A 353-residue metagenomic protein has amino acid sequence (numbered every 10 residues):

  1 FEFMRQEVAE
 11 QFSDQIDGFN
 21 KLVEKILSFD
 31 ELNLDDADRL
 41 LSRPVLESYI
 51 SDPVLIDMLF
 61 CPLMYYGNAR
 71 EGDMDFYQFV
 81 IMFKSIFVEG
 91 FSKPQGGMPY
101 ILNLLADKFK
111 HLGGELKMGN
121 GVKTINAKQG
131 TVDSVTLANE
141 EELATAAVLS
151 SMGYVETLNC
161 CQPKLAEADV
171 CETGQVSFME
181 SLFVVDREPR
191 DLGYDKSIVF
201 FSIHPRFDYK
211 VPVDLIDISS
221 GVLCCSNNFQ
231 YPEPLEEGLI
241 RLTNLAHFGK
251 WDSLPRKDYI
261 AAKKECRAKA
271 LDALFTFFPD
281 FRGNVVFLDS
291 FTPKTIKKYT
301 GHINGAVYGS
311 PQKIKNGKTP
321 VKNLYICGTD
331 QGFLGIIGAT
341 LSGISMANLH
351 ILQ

Functional and structural regions predicted by a protein language model:
F1-D75: Rossmann-like flavin
I56-Y66, V222, F278-F333: A glycine-rich dinucleotide-binding beta-alpha-beta segment and adjacent secondary-structure elements that constitute
P62-V88, T319-K322: Active-site-adjacent "gating/activation" loops or surface patches in catalytic cores
F79-D133: Helical element adjacent to the flavin cofactor pocket in flavoenzyme catalytic cores
K123-P234: Mid-domain catalytic core of redox enzymes that form a hydrophobic substrate pocket/lid adjacent to a catalytic redox
L149, L242, L274, G328 (+1 more regions): Hydrophobic, well-ordered secondary-structure elements that form the walls of internal hydrophobic environments
R187-F291: C-terminal segments that line or cap access tunnels to active or ligand-binding sites in enzymes and enzyme-associated
C327-I351: A conserved FAD-binding loop/helix module that cradles the flavin
